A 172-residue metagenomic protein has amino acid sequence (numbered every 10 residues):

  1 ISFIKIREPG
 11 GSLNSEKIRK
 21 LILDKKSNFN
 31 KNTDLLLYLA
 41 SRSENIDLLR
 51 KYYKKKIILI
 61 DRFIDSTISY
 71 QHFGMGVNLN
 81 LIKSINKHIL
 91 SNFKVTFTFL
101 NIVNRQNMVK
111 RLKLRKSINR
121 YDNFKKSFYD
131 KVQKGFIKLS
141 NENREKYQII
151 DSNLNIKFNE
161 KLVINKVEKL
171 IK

Functional and structural regions predicted by a protein language model:
I1, N92-F97, N143-Y147: Short glycine-/polar-rich loops that comprise or flank the Walker A/P-loop and associated switch/sensor motifs
S2-L90: ATP-dependent small-molecule kinase phosphotransfer cores that center on conserved nucleotide phosphate-binding segments
I6, L59, F97-L100, Q148-I150: Hydrophobic/aromatic beta-strand patches that form the interior of the parallel beta-sheet core in alpha/beta enzyme
E8-S12, S43, I102, K126 (+1 more regions): Short, surface-exposed acidic/glycine-rich loop or hinge patches that mediate macromolecular interfaces
N32-T33, Y53, F97, N123 (+1 more regions): Residue-level detector of alpha-helical recognition elements and their boundaries
T67-K134: A glycine- and Lys/Arg-enriched "phosphate-lid" helix/loop adjacent to the NTP-binding pocket of small-molecule kinases
Q106-K172: NTP-dependent small-molecule kinase module
